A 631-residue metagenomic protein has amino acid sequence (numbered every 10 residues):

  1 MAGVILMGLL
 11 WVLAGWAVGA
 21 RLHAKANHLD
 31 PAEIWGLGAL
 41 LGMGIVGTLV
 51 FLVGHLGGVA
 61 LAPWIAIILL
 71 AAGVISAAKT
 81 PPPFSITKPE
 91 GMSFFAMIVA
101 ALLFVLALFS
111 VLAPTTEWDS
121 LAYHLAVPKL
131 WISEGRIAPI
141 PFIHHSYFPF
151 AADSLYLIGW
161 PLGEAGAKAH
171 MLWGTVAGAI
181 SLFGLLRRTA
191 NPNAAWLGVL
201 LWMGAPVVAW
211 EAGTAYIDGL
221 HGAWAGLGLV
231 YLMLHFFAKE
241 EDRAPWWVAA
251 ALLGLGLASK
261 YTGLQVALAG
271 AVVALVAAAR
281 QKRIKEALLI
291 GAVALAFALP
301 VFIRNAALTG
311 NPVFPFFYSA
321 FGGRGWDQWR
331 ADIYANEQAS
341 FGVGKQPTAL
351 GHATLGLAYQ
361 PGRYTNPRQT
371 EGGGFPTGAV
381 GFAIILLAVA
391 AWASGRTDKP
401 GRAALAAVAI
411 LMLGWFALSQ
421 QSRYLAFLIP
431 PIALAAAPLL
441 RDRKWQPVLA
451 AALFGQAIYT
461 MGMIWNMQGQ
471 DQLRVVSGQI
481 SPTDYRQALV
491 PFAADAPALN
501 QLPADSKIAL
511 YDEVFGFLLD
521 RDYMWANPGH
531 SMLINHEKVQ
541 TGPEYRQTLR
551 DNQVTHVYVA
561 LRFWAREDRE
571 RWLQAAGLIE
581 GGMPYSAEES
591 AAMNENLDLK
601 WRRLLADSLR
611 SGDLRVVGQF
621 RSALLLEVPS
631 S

Functional and structural regions predicted by a protein language model:
M1-I86, W415, Y545-R546: Membrane-embedded, hydrophobic transmembrane alpha-helices
F94-A100, N193, W247-L252, A267-A274 (+3 more regions): Signature aromatic-anchored transmembrane alpha helix within multi-pass, membrane-resident enzymes that catalyze glycan
I98-F104, W196-W202, A251-L253, A269-G270 (+2 more regions): Transmembrane alpha-helix segments characteristic of polytopic inner-membrane glycan-assembly/cell-envelope
T115-A126, L453-A498, V514-G516: Membrane-proximal, lumen/periplasm-facing interface regions of secretory-pathway glyco- and lipid-modifying enzymes
H124, K129, L172, D218-H221 (+4 more regions): Hydrophobic/aromatic-rich transmembrane helices and adjacent perimembrane loops
A177-F183, L275, T354-K399, L405-A409 (+1 more regions): Hydrophobic, aromatic-rich transmembrane alpha-helices and their immediate juxtamembrane boundary segments
R486-P528, H556-A565, L626: Short periplasmic/luminal acceptor-recognition loop of GT-C membrane glycosyltransferases, typified by
H556-S631: Aromatic/acidic, Gly/Pro-rich catalytic loop(s) in extracytoplasmic/lumenal soluble domains of multi-pass membrane
